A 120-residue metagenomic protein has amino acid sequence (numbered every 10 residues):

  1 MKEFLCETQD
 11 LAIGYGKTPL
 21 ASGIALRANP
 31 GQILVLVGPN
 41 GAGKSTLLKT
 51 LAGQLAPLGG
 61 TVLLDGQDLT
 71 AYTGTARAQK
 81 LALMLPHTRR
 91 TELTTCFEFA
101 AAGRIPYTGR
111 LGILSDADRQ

Functional and structural regions predicted by a protein language model:
C6, A21-G23: Conserved structural motif at the start of ABC-family nucleotide-binding domains
T18-P19, T75: Short coil-to-beta microelement around the adenine-binding A-loop and adjacent beta1/P-loop entry of ABC ATPase
V35, T75-P86, L93, F97-A101: ABC nucleotide-binding domain signature
V37-P39: The feature captures the beta-strand-to-loop junction immediately N-terminal to the Walker
A52: Helix-to-loop junction immediately C-terminal to a conserved catalytic motif
G60-D68: Conserved ABC transporter NBD signature motif
D68-A82, T108-D116: ABC ATPase NBD coupling module
R90-Q120: ABC-family P-loop ATPase nucleotide-binding domains
